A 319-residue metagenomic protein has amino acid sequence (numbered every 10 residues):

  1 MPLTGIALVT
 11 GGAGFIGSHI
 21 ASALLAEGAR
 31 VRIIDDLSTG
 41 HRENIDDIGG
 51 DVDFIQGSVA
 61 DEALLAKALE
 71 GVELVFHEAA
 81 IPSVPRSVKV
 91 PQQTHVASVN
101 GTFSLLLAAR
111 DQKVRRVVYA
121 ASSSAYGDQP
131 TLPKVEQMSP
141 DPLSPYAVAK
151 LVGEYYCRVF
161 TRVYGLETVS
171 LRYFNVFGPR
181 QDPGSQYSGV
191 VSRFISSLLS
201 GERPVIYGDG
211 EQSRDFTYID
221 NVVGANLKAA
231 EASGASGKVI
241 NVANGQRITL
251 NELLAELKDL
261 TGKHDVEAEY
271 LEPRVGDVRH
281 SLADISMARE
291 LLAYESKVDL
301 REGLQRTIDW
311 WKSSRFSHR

Functional and structural regions predicted by a protein language model:
M1-V176, V298, W310, S314: N-terminal Rossmann-like NAD(P)+-binding domain of SDR-like oxidoreductases, especially those catalyzing
G40, A60, K89, A97-N100 (+7 more regions): Residue-level signal for the nucleotide or nucleotide-sugar donor/cofactor binding architecture
R42-D46, P130-L132, Q181-S185, L253-L254 (+1 more regions): Short aromatic-enriched loop/helix-cap "lid" or pocket-rim segments at secondary-structure transitions that line
R86-S87, Q137-S139, T168-D182, V190-T217 (+2 more regions): A conserved pocket-lining segment of Rossmann-fold NAD(P)-dependent short-chain dehydrogenase/reductase
V152, Y156, F160, V190 (+3 more regions): Hydrophobic alpha-helix immediately C-terminal to the catalytic Tyr-X-X-X-Lys motif of short-chain
L199-R319: C-terminal substrate-binding subdomain of Rossmann-fold SDR/epimerase-dehydratase oxidoreductases
